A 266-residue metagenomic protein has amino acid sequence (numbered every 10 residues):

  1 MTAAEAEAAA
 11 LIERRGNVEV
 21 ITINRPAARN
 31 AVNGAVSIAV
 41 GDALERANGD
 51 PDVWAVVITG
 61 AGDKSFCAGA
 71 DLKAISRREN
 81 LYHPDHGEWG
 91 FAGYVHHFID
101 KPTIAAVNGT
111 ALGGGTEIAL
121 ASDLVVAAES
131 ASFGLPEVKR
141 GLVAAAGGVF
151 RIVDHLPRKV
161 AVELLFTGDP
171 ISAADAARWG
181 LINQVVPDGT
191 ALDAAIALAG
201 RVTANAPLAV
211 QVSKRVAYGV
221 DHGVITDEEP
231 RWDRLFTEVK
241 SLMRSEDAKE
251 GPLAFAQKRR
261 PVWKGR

Functional and structural regions predicted by a protein language model:
M1-D63: Conserved CoA-thioester-binding segment of acyl-CoA-metabolizing enzymes
P26, V126-A131, I182-P230, E246 (+1 more regions): C-terminal long alpha-helix characteristic of the crotonase
A39-G49, L72-N108, R140, F150 (+2 more regions): An acidic, glycine-rich surface segment that forms the CoA-thioester-binding/catalytic face of crotonase-fold enzymes
D63-C67, L112, A217: Short, active-site-adjacent cap segments at secondary-structure transitions
A92-D100, A106, L112-F166, W179 (+1 more regions): CoA-thioester-processing core
L124, E163, T167-D169, D175 (+2 more regions): Well-ordered beta-strand positions
